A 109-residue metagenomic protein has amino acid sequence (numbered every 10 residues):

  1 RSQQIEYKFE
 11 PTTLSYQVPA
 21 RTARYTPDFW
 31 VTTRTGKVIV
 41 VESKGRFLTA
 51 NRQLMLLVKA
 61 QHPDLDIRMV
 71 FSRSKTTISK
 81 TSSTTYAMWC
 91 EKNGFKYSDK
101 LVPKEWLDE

Functional and structural regions predicted by a protein language model:
R1-E109: Nucleic-acid endo/exonuclease domains
